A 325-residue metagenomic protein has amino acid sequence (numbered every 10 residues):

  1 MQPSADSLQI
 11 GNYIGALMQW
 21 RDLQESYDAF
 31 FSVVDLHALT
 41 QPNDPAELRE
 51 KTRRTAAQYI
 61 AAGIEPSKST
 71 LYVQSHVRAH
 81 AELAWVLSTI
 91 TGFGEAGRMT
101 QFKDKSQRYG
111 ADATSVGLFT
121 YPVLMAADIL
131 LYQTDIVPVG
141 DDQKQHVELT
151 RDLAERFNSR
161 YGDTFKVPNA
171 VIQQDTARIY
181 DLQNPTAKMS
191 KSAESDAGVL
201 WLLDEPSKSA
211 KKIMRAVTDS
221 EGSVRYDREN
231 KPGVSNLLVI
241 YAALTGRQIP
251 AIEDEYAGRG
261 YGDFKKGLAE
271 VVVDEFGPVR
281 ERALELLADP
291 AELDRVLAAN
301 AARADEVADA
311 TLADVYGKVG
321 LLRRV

Functional and structural regions predicted by a protein language model:
M1-P3, D35-H37, D135-I136, A193 (+1 more regions): Short, histidine-centered active-site or binding-site loop motifs used for metal coordination, general acid-base
S4-A127, V271, E275, L284: N-terminal Rossmann-like or analogous alpha/beta NTP/dinucleotide-binding catalytic cores that position adenine
N12, Q145, R151-V325: Conserved nucleotide- and phosphate/pyrophosphate-binding catalytic cores in adenylate/nucleotidyl-handling enzymes
D35-L36, A126-L130, P185, G246: Short connector loops/turns at beta-strand edges and beta->alpha or beta->beta junctions
D44-P45, V137-G140, V224: Short, polar/flexible loop-turn hinges at active-site or ligand-entry regions and domain interfaces
F93-G97, L131-P138, A242-I252, R280: Short helix-capping/linker segments at secondary-structure and domain boundaries
Q101, R108-F157, Y161, D181: Internal, conserved structured core segments that host functional sites
